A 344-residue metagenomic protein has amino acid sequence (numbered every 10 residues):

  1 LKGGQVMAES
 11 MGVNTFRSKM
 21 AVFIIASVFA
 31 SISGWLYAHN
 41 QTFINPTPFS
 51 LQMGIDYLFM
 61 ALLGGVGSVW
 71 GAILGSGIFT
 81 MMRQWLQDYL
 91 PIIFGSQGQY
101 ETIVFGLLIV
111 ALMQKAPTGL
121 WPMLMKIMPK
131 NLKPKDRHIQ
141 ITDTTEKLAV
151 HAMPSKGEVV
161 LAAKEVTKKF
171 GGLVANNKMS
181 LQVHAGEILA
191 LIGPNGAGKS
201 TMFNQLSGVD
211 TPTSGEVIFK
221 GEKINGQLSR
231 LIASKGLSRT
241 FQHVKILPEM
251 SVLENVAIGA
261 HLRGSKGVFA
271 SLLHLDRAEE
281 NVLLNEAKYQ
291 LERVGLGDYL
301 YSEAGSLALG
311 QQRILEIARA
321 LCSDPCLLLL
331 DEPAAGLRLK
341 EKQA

Functional and structural regions predicted by a protein language model:
L1-M7: Juxtamembrane/interface helices at transmembrane-helix boundaries
M7-A8, I78, L120: Hydrophobic/aromatic residues within transmembrane alpha-helices of multi-pass small-molecule transporters
A8, G12-V13, G71: Glycine/proline-centered hinge or cleavage motifs at structural transition points of membrane proteins
K19-I109, K115: Transmembrane alpha-helical segments in multi-pass inner-membrane proteins
A111-L120, L124: Hydrophobic alpha-helical membrane-spanning segments
W121-T167: ABC-family P-loop ATPase nucleotide-binding domain
K156-A344: Glycine-rich phosphate-binding loops of nucleotide-dependent enzymes
